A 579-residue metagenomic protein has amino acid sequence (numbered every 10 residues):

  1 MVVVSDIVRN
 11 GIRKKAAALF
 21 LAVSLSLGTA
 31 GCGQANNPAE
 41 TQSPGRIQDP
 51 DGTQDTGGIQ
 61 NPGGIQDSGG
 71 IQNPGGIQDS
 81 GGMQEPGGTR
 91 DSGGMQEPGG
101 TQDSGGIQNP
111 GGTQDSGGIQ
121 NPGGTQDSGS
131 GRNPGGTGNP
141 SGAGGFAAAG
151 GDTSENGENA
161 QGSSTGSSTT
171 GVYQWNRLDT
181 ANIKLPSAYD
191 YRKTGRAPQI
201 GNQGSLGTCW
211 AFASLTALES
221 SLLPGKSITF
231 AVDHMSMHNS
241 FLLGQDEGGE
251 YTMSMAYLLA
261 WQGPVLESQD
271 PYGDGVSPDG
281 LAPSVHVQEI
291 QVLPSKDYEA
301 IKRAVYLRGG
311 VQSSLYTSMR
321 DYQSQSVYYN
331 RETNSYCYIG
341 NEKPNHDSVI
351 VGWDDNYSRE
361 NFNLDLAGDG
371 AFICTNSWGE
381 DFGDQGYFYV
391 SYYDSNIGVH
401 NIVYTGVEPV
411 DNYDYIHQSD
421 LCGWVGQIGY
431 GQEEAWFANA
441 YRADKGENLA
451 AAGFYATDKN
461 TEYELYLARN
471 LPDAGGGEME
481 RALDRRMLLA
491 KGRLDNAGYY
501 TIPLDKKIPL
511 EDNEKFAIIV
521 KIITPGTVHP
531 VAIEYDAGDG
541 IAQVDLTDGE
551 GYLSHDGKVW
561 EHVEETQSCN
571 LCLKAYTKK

Functional and structural regions predicted by a protein language model:
M1-I12: N-terminal secretory signal peptides that target proteins for export/translocation
L21, L25-T29: Hydrophobic core
G28-Q42: Sec-dependent signal peptide cleavage junction
P38-A143: Long, intrinsically disordered low-complexity tandem-repeat segments
G150-A450, Y455-G492, V531-Y535: Catalytic-core signature of thiol
A452, Y500-A542: Short, well-structured beta-strand segments enriched in hydrophobic/aromatic residues within extracellular or lumenal
A490-G498, L510: Short proline/glycine- and polar residue-rich coil/turn motifs
D536-K579: PGST-rich, cysteine-poor low-complexity/disordered linker and tail segments that act as flexible spacers
